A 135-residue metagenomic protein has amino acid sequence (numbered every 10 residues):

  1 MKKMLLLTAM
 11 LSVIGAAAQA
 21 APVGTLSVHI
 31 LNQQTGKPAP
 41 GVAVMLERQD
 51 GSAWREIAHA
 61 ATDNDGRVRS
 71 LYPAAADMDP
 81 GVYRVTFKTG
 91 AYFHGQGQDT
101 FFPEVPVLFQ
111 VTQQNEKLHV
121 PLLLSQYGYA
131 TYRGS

Functional and structural regions predicted by a protein language model:
M4-A39, A130-T131, S135: Beta-strand-rich domain onsets/edges
A21-Q113, H119: Beta-strand-dominated extracellular/periplasmic modules and repeats in secreted or surface-exposed proteins
N115-S135: Compositionally biased low-complexity segments at domain edges in trafficked proteins and select soluble regulators
